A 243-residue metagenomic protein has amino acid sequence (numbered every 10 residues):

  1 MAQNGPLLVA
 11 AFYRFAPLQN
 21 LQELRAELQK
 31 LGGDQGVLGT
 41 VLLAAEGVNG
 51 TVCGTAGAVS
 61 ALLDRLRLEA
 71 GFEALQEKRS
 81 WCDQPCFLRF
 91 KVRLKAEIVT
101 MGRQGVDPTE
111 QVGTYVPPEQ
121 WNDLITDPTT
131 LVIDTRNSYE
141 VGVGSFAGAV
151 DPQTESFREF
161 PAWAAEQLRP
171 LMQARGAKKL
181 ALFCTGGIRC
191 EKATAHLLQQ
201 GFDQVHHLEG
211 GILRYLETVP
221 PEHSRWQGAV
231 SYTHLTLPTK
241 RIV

Functional and structural regions predicted by a protein language model:
M1-Q3, N122-D123: Short boundary motifs at domain starts and secondary-structure transition points
A2-T114, T130, R136-A181, I188-L235: Rhodanese-like catalytic fold shared by cysteine-dependent sulfurtransferases and DSP/PTP-type phosphatases
G113-L124: Internal catalytic-core helix/loop-beta-alpha segment that presents or stabilizes conserved functional determinants
H234-V243: Single conserved hydrophobic/aromatic residue that forms the stacking wall/gate of nucleotide- or nucleobase-binding
